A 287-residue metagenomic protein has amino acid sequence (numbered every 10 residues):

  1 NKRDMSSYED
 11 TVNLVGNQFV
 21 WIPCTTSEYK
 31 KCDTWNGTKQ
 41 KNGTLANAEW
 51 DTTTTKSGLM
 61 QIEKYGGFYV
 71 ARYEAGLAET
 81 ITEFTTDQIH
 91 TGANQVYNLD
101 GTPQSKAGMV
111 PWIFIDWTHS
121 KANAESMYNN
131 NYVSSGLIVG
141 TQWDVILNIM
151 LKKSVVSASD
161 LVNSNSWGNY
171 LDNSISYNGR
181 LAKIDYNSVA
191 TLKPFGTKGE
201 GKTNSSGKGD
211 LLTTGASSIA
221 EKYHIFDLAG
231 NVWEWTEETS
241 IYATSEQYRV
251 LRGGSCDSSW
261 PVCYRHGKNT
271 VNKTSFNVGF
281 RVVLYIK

Functional and structural regions predicted by a protein language model:
N1-P23, S27-K30, S135: GGW-centered surface loops in extracellular recognition modules
Y8-G16, N42-D227: Short aromatic-cysteine micro-motif
G16-F19, G67, Y248, G279: A residue-level signal for beta-strand positions that form part of recognition/binding surfaces within mature
V20, G37-T38: Hydrophobic structural segments
T25-E28, E74-L77, Q142, E237-A243 (+2 more regions): Acidic glycine-/aspartate-rich tracts in secreted/extracellular proteins
F114-A122, Y128, V133-S134, I138 (+2 more regions): Disulfide-stabilized, aromatic/cysteine-rich ligand-recognition loop
A229-T239: Active-site-proximal beta-strands of protease catalytic cores
